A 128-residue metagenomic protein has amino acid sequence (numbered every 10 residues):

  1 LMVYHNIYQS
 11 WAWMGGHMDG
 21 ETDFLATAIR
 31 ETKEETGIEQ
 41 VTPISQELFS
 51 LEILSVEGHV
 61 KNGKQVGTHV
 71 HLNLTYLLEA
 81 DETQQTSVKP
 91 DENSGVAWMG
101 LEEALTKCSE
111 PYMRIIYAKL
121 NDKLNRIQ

Functional and structural regions predicted by a protein language model:
L1-M14: N-terminal strand-loop-strand
D19-I115: Unchanged
C108-Q128: Charged phosphate-binding loop/patch that engages nucleotide di/tri-phosphates or the phosphate backbone of nucleic
